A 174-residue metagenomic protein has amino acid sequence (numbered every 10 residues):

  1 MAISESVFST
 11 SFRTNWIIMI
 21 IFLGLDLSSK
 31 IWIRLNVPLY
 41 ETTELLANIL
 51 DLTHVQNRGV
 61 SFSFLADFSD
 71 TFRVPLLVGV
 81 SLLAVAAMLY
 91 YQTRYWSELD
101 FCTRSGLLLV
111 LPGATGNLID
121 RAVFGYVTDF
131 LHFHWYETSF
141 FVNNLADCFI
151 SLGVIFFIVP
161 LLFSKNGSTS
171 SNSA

Functional and structural regions predicted by a protein language model:
M1-A174: Alpha-helical transmembrane bundles and membrane-interface segments of multipass inner-membrane proteins
